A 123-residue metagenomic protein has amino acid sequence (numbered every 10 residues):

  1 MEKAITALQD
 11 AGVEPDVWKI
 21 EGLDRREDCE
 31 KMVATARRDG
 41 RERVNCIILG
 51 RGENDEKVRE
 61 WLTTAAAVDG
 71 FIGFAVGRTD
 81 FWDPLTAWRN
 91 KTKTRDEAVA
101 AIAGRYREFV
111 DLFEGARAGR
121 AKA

Functional and structural regions predicted by a protein language model:
M1-L8, V58-T64: Short, acidic/polar
A4-D28: Catalytic beta/alpha-barrel core
E21-A121: Catalytic-face loop-and-helix region of soluble metabolic enzyme cores
